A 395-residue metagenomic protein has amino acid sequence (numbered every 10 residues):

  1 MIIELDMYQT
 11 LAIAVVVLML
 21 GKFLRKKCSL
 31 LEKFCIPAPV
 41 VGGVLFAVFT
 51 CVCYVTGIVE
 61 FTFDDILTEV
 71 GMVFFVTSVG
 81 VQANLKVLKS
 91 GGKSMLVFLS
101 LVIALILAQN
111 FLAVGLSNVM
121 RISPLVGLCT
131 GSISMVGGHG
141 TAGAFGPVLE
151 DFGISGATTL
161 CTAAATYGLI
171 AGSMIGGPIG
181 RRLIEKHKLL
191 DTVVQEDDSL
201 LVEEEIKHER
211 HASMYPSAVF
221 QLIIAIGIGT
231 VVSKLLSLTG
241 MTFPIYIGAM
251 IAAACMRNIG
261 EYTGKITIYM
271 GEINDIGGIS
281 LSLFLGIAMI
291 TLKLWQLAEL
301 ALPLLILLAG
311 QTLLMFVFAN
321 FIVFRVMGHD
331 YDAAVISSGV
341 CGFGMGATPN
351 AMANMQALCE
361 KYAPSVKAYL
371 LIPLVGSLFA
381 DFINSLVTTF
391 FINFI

Functional and structural regions predicted by a protein language model:
I2-V16, T62-F75, L125-S132, G240-A252 (+3 more regions): Structural signature of hydrophobic alpha-helical transmembrane segments
V17, V44-C51, D64-G92, I251-G260 (+1 more regions): Hydrophobic transmembrane alpha-helices of secondary-active transporters and Na+-translocating membrane complexes
V17-L18, L169-Y262: Membrane-embedded hairpin module used as a gating/binding unit in multi-pass transport and secretion proteins
C28-I36, G57-L67, Q82-S100, I122 (+3 more regions): Interfacial helix-loop-helix linkers and transmembrane-helix boundary segments in multi-pass membrane proteins
N84-V114, T166, V219-L222, I290-N320: Entry/N-cap segments of selected transmembrane alpha helices and their immediately preceding amphipathic helices
L112, L116-G156, L160, Y167 (+3 more regions): Alpha-helical membrane segments and immediately flanking helix-loop junctions that form or couple to the substrate/ion
G115-I122, A165-V202, F318-Y331, G376-I395: Juxtamembrane and boundary regions of transmembrane helices in multi-pass small-molecule transporters and channels
L222-V323: Transmembrane helical segments that form the transport core of multi-pass membrane transport proteins
